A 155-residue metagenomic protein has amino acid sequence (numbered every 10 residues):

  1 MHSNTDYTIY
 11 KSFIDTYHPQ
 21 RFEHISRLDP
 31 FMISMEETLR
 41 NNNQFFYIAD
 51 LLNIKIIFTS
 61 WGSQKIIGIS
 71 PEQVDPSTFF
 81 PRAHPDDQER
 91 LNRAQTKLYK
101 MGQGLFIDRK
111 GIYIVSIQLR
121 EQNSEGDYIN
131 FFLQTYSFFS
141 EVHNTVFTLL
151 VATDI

Functional and structural regions predicted by a protein language model:
M1-P19: Non-catalytic regulatory/interaction regions at protein termini and inter-domain linkers
T16-Y17, F22-T78: PAS-family sensory domain signal
F31-L39, T96-I114: Soluble sensory domains of the PAS superfamily and closely related sensory modules
Q73-R93: PAS-family sensory/regulatory domains
D87, N123, D154: Acidic active-site catalytic centers that drive phospho-/nucleotidyl reactions and related ester hydrolyses
G102-Y136, V146: Per-ARNT-Sim (PAS) sensory domains and their PAS-associated C-terminal
F138-E141: Sensor-regulatory modules in signal-transduction proteins
H143-I155: PAS-family sensory domains
